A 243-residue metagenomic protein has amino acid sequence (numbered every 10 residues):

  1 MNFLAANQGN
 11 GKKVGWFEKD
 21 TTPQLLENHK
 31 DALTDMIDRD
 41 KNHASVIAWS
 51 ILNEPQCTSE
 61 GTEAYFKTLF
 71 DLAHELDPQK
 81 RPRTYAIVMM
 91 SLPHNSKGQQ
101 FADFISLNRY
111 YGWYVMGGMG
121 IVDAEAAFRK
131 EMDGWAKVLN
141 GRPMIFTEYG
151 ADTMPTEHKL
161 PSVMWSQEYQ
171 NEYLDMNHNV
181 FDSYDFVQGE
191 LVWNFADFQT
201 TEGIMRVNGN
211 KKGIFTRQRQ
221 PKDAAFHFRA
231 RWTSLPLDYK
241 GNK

Functional and structural regions predicted by a protein language model:
M1-G112, M116-A126, M132-D133, K137-R142 (+5 more regions): Active-site mouth of glycoside hydrolases
Q24, Y184, Q188, W193-K243: Aromatic-rich peripheral "rim/lid" segments of glycoside hydrolase catalytic domains that contact and position glycan
M144-Y149: Short acidic/histidine-rich active-site segments
G150-A151, N194: Short beta-strand segments enriched in hydrophobic/aromatic residues within well-folded beta-rich domains
L174-N179: A short, acidic, amphipathic alpha-helical segment used as a generic capping/interface helix at domain edges
